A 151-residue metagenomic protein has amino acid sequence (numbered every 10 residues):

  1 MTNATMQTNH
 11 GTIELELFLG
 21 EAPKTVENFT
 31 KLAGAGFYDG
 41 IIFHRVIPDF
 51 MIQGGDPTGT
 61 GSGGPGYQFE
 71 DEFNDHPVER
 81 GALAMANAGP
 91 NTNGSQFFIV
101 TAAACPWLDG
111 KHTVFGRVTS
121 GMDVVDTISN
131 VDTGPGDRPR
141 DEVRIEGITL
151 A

Functional and structural regions predicted by a protein language model:
M1-A151: Cyclophilin-like peptidyl-prolyl cis-trans isomerases
